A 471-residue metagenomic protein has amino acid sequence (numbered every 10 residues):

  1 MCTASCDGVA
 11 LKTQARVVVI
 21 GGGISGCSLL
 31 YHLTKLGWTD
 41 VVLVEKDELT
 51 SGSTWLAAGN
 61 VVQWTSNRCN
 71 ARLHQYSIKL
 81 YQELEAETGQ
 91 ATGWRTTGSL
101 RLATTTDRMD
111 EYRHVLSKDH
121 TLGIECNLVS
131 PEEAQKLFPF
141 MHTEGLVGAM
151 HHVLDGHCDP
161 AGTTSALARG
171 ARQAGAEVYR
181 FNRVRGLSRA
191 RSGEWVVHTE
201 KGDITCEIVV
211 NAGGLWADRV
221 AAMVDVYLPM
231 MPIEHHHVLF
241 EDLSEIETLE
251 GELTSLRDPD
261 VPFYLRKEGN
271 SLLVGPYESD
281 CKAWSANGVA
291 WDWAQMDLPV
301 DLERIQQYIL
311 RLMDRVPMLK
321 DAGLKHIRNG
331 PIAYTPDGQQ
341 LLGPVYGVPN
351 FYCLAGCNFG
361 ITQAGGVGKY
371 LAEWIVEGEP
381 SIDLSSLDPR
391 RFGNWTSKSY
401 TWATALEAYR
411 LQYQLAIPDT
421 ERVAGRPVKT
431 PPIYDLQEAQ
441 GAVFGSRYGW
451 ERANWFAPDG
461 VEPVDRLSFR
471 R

Functional and structural regions predicted by a protein language model:
L11-S25, V42: Beta1/beta-strand and adjacent pyrophosphate-binding region of the FAD-binding site in flavoprotein oxidoreductases
T34-T54: Glycine-rich FAD pyrophosphate-binding loop
G59-L137, D260-L265, G269-S271, L406-A424 (+2 more regions): Dinucleotide-binding Rossmann-like beta1-alpha1 core, especially the glycine-rich loop that anchors the ADP
M150-I208: Helical element adjacent to the flavin cofactor pocket in flavoenzyme catalytic cores
T199, D203-E252, I382: Central helical "cap/lid" subdomain
V226-Y227, D242-N350: Active-site lid/adjacent beta-loop-alpha segment flanking the redox-cofactor pocket in flavoenzymes
A364-S385: Internal hydrophobic alpha-helix adjacent to the cofactor/substrate pocket in enzyme cavities
P389-R471: Glycine/proline-enriched, intrinsically flexible loops and inter-domain linkers
